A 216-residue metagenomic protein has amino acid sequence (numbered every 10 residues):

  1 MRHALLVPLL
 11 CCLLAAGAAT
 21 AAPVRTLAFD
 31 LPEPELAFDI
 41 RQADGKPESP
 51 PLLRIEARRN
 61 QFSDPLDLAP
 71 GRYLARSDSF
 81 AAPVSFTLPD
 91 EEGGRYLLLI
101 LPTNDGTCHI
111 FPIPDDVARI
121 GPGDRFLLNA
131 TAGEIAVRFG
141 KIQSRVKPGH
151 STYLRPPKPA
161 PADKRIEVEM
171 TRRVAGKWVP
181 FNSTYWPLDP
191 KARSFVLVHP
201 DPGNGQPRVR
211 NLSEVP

Functional and structural regions predicted by a protein language model:
M1-L5: Positively charged n-region of N-terminal signal peptides that target proteins for export
V7-A16: Bacterial N-terminal signal peptides
G17-A21: Sec/Tat signal peptide C-region and signal peptidase I cleavage site
R25-R59: N-terminal targeting signals for Sec/Tat export/insertion, comprising classic cleavable signal peptides
S63-F86, A162-V174: A short, solvent-exposed beta-strand micro-motif common in secreted/extracellular proteins
F80-T107, R173-G203: Structured interaction patches on ligand/partner-binding surfaces of diverse proteins
T87-I135: Surface-exposed beta-loop interaction hotspot
F126-A162: Short helix-loop boundary/capping segments
